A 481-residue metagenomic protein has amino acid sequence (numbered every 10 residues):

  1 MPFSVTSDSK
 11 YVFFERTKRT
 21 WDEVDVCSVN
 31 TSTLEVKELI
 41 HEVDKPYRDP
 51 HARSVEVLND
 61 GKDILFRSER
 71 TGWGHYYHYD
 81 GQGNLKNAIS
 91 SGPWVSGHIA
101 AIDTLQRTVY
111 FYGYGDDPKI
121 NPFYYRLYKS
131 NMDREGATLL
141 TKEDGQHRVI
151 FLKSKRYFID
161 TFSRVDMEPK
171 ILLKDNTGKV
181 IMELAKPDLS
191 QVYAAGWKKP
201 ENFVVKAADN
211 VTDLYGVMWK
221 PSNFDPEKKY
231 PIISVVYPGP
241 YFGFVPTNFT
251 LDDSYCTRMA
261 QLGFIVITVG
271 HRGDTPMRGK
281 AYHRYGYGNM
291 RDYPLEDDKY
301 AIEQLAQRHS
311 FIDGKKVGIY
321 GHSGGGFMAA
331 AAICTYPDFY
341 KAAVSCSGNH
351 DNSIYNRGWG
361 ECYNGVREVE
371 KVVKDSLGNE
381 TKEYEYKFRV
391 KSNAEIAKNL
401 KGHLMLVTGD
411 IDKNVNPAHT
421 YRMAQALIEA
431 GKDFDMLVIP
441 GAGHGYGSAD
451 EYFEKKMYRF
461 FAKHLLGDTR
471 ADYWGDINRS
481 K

Functional and structural regions predicted by a protein language model:
M1, V29-R53, Y79-L105, Y114-K119 (+2 more regions): Multi-bladed beta-propeller domains
M1-V24, D44-K62, W73, V95 (+1 more regions): Beta-propeller domains
V5, V57, A101-I102, F151: Residue-level recognition of a conserved intra-blade site in WD40 beta-propeller repeats
S9, E15, Q146-K481: Serine-hydrolase catalytic core recognition
F13-T20, V55-T71, I89-S90, D103 (+5 more regions): Beta-strand C-termini and the immediately following turn/loop, strongest in propeller blades
F14, D22-V24, T33-V43, Y241 (+1 more regions): Hydrophobic helix-coil surface modules that form long, contiguous segments used for peptide/substrate interaction
D25-C27, H75-Y77, R126-Y128, K170-L172: A short loop-to-beta-strand structural motif that recurs across blades of beta-propeller domains
I40-V43, Y47-H51, G61, P93 (+4 more regions): Active-site-adjacent structural elements in folded domains
